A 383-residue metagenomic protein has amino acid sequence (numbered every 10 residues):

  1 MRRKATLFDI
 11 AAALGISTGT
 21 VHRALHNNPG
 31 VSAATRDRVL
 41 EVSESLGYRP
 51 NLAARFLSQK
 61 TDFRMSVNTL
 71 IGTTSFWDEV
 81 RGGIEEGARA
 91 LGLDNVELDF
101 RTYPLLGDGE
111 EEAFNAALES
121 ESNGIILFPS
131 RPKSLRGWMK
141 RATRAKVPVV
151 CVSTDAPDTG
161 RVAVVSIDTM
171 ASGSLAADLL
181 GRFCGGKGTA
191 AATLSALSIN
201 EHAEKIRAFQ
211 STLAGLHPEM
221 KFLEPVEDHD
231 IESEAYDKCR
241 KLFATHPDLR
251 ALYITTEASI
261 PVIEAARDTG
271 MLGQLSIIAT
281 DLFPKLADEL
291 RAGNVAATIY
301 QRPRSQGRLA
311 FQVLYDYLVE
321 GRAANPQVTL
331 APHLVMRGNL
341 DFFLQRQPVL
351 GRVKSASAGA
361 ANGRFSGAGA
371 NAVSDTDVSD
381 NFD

Functional and structural regions predicted by a protein language model:
M1-F56: N-terminal helix-turn-helix DNA-binding module of bacterial transcription factors
P50-E112: Amphipathic helical "hinge" segments at domain boundaries
L70-E79, D99-E110, R131, T154 (+6 more regions): Hinge/beta->alpha junction and helix N-cap segments in small-molecule ligand-binding domains
I84, A176-L216, E224, L314 (+2 more regions): An alpha-beta-alpha
I125-T143, F209, E227-L286: Hydrophobic alpha-helical
R131-A171, F283-R291: Flexible loop/hinge segments that line or gate small-molecule binding clefts
L213, R302-D383: Hinge/cleft segment of the Venus flytrap/periplasmic-binding protein
